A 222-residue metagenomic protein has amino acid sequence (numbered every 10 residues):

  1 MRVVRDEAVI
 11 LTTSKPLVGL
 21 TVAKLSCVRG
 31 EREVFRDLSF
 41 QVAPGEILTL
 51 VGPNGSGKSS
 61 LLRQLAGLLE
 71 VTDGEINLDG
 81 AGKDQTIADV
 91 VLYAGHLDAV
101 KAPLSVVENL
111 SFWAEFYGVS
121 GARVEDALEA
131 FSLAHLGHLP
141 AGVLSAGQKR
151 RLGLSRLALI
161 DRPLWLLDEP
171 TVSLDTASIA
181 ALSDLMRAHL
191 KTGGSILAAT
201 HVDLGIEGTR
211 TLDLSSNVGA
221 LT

Functional and structural regions predicted by a protein language model:
L20-V22, F35-D37, L174: Conserved structural motif at the start of ABC-family nucleotide-binding domains
V51-P53: The feature captures the beta-strand-to-loop junction immediately N-terminal to the Walker
G67, V71-D89: Conserved ABC transporter NBD signature motif
L97, A102-Y117: Q-loop/switch helix immediately C-terminal to the Walker
G121-G137, S155: Conserved ABC ATPase "signature" region
P140-G147: Conserved ABC ATPase signature
W165-E169: Catalytic Walker B motif of ABC-type/P-loop ATPase nucleotide-binding domains
